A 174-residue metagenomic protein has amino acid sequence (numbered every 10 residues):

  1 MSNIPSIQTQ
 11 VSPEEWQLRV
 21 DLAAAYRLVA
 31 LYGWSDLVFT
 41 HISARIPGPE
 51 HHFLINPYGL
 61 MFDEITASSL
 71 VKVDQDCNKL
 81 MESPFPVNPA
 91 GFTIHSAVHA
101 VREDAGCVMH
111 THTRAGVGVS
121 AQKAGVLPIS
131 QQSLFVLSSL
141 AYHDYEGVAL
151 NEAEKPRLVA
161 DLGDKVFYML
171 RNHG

Functional and structural regions predicted by a protein language model:
M1-G174: Glycine-rich flexible loops
